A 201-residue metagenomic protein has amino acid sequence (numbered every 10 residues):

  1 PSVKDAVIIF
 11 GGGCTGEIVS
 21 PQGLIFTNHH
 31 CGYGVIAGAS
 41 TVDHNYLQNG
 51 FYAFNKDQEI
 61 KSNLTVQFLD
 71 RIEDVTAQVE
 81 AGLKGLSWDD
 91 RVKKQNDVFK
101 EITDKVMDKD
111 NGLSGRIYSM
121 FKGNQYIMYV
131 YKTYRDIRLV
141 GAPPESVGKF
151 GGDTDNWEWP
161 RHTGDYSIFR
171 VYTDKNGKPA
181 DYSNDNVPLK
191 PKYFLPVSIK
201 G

Functional and structural regions predicted by a protein language model:
P1-G201: Terminal presequence/propeptide segments associated with secretion/organelle targeting and zymogen/polyprotein
